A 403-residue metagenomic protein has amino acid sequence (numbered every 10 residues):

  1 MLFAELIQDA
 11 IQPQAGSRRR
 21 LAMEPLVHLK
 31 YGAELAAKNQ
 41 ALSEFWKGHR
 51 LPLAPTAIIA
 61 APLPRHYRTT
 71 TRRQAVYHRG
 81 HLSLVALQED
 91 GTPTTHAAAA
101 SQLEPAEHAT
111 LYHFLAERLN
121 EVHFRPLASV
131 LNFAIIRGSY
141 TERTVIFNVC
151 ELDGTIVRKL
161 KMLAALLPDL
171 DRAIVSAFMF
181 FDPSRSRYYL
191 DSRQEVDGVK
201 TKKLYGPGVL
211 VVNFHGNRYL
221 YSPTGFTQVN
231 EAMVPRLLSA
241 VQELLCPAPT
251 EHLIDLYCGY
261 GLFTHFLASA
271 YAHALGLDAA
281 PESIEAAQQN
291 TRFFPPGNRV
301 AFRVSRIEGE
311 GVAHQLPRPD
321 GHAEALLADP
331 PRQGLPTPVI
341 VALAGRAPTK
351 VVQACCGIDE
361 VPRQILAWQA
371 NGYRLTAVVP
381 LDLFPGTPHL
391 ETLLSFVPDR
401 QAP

Functional and structural regions predicted by a protein language model:
M1-S17: N-terminal hydrophobic or amphipathic helices/low-complexity stretches enriched in small/hydrophobic/Pro/Gly
F3, T155-P403: Rossmann-like S-adenosyl-L-methionine
F3-L6, P62-R68, A134-I136, Y260: Feature of Fe-S/electron-transfer and energy-metabolism proteins that preferentially highlights extended coupling
A10-I11, R20-S129, S139-E142, D153-G154: Extended interfacial segments that mediate partner engagement and assembly in macromolecular machines
R72, F133, P207-V211: Short, acidic/polar N-cap/turn motifs at the starts of alpha helices
V76, C150, V397-D399: Residue-level recognition of strand-loop junctions within catalytic nucleotide-signaling folds
A99-A100, C150, C258, A287: Alpha-helical transmembrane segments and adjacent TM-loop junctions that form the membrane-embedded core of multi-pass
I146-I156: A short interface-forming secondary-structure element
